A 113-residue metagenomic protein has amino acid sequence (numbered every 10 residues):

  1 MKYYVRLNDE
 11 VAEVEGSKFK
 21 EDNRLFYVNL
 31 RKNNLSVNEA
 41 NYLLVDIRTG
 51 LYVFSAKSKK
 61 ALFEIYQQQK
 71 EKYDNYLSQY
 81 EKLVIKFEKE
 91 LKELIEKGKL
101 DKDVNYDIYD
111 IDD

Functional and structural regions predicted by a protein language model:
M1-K18: Negatively charged, low-complexity tracts enriched in Asp/Glu with abundant Ser/Thr
F19-E81: Acidic, low-complexity, intrinsically disordered interaction modules
Y73-F87, L91-K102: Intrinsically disordered, low-complexity regulatory segments
Y106-D113: Short acidic DE-rich linear segments
